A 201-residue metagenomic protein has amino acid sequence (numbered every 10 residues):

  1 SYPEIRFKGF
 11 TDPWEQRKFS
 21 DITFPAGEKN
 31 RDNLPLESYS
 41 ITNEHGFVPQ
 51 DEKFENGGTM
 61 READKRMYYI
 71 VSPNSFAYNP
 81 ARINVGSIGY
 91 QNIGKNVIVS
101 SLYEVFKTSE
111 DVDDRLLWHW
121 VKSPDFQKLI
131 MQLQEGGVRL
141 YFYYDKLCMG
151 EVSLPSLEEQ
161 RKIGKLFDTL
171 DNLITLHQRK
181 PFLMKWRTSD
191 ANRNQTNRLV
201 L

Functional and structural regions predicted by a protein language model:
S1-L201: Feature detects amphipathic, helix-rich regulatory segments
